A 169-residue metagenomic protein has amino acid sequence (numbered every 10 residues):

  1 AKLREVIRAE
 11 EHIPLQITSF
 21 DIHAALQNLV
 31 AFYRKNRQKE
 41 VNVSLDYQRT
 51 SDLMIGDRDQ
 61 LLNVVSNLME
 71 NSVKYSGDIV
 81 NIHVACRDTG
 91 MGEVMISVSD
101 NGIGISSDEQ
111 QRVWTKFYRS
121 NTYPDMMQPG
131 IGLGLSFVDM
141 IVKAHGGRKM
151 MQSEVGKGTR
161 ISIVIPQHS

Functional and structural regions predicted by a protein language model:
E10-L15, L53-G56: Conserved micro-motifs of the catalytic ATP-binding
Q16-A31: A conserved beta-strand-to-alpha-helix junction within the catalytic ATP-binding
N36-L45: Short conserved segments within the C-terminal catalytic ATPase subdomain
S72-V73: Short helix-loop "hinge" at the ATP-lid/N-box region of the Bergerat-fold HATPase_c
D78, G146-G147: Conserved glycine-rich
D100: Acidic ATP/Mg2+-coordinating residue in the GHKL
I105-R119: Short conserved segment of the HATPase_c
